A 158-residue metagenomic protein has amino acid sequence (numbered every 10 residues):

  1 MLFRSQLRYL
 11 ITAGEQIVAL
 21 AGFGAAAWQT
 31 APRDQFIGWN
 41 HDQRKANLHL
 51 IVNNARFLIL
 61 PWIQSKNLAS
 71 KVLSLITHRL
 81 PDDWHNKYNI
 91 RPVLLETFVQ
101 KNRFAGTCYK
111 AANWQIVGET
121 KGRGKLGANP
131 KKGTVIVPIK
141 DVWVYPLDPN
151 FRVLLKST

Functional and structural regions predicted by a protein language model:
M1-L2: Short, small-residue-biased leader/transition segments that mark boundaries at the very start of proteins
L7, A13-N150: Acyl-donor binding region in acyl/amide transferases
F151-T158: Flexible, glycine-/basic-rich loop-and-beta segments that form/coincide with the SAM-dependent methyltransferase
